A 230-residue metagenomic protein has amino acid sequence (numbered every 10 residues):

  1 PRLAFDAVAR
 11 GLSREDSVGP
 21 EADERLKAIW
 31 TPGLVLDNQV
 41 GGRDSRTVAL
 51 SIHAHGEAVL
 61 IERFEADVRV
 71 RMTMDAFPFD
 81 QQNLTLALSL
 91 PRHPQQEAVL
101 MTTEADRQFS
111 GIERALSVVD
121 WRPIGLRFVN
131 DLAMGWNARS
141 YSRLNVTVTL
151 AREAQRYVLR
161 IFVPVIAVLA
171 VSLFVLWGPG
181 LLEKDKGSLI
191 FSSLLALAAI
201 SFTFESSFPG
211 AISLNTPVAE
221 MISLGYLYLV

Functional and structural regions predicted by a protein language model:
P1-R143: Soluble non-transmembrane domains of integral membrane proteins
N145-V230: Channel- or pocket-lining gating/hinge segments that regulate access to a cavity or pore
